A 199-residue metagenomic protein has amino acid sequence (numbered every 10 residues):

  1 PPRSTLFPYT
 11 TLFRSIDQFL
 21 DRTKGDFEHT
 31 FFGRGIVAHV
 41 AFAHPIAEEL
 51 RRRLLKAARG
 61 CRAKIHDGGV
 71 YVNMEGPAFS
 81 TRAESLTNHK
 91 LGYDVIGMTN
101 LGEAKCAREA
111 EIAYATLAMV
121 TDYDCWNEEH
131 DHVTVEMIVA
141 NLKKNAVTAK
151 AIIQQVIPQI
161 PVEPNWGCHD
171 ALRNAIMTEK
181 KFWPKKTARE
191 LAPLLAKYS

Functional and structural regions predicted by a protein language model:
P1-L12: Short, small-residue-biased leader/transition segments that mark boundaries at the very start of proteins
F13-K64: Phosphate/pyrophosphate-binding betaalpha-module
D21, G33-A43, Y93, E128-N141: Glycine-rich tight-turn/loop motif centered on a GG-T
A41-A58, V72, I152-A175: Charged, glycine-interspersed solvent-exposed loop segments at helix/strand-loop junctions that cap or gate access
A57-D94: Active-site/ligand-binding-proximal alpha/beta "capping" segment
M98-V135: Zn-dependent metallopeptidase/amidohydrolase metal-coordination segment
C125-R173: His/Asp/Glu-rich mid-to-C-terminal helical/loop segments that flank catalytic regions of hydrolases
N165-S199: A short, charged, Gly/Pro-tolerant segment at domain boundaries
